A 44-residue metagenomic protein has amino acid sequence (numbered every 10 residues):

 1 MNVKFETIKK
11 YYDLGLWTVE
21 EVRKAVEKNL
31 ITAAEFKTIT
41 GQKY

Functional and structural regions predicted by a protein language model:
M1-Y44: Viral virion structural and adsorption modules
